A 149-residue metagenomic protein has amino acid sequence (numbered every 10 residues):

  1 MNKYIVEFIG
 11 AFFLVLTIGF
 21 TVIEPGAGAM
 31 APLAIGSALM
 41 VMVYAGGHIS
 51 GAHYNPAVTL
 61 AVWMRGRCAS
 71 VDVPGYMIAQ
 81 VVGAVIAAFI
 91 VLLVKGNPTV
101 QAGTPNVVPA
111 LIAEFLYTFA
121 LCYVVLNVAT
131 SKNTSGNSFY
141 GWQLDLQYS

Functional and structural regions predicted by a protein language model:
M1-S149: Membrane-interface helix-loop junctions and terminal tails of multi-pass membrane proteins
